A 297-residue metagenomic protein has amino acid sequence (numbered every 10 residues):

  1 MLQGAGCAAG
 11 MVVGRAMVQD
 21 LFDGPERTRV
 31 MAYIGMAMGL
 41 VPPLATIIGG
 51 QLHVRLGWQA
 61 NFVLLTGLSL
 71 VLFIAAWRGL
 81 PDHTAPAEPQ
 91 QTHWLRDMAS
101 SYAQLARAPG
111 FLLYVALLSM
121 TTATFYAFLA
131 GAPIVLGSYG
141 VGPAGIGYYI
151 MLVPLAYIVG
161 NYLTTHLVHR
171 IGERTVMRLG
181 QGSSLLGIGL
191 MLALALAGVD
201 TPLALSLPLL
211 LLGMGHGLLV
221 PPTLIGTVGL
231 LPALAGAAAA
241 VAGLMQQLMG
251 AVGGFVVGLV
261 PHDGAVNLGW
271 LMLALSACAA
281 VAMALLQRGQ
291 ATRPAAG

Functional and structural regions predicted by a protein language model:
M1-L40: Cytoplasmic helix-loop-helix junction between adjacent transmembrane helices in 12-TM secondary transporters
F22, A32-L80: Helix-loop-helix hairpin linking two adjacent transmembrane segments in secondary transporters
A75-Q90, L286-A295: Helix-loop junctions on the cytosolic side of multi-pass membrane transporters, especially the intracellular loop
H83-Y114: Juxtamembrane intracellular "pre-TM" segments in multi-pass secondary transporters
R107-T124, L210: Pair of pore-lining "gating" transmembrane helices in MFS-fold secondary transporters
G160-R174: Helix-to-loop junctions at the C-terminal end of transmembrane segments in multipass secondary transporters
T175-P221: C-terminal transmembrane helical hairpin of 12-TM major facilitator-type secondary transporters
L224-D263, M272: A late C-terminal transmembrane helix in Major Facilitator Superfamily
